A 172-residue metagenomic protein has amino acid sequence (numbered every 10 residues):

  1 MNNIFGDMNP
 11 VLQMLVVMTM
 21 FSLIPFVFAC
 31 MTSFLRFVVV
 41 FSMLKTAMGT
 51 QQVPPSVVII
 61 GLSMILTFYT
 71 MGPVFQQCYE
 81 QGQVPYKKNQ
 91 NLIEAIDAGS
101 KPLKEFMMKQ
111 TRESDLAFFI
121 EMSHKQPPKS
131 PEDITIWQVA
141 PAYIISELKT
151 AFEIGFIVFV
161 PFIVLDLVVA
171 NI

Functional and structural regions predicted by a protein language model:
M1-I172: Hydrophobic alpha-helical segments and their helix-loop boundaries in membrane and membrane-proximal proteins
